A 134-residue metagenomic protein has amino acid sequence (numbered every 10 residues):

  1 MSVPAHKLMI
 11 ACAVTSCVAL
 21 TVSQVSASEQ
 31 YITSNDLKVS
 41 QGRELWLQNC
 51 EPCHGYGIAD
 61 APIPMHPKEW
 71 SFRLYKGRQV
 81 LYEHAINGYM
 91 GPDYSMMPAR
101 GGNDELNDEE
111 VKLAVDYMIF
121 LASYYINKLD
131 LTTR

Functional and structural regions predicted by a protein language model:
M1-Q41, I119-R134: N-terminal export/targeting leaders of redox proteins
S28-Y31, Y56-D60, Y94-P98: A short small-residue
S40-R43, Y75, D108, K112: Non-membrane alpha-helical structural segments and their capping/turn regions in soluble enzymes
R43, G55-E83, G102-N103: Gly/Gly-Pro-rich "capping" loops immediately C-terminal to redox-active cysteine motifs in periplasmic/lumenal
L47: Residues immediately within or flanking Cys/His clusters that coordinate Zn2+ in small zinc-binding modules
C50-C53: Short cysteine clusters
H84-K112, M118-R134: Axial heme c-ligation environment in periplasmic c-type cytochrome domains
